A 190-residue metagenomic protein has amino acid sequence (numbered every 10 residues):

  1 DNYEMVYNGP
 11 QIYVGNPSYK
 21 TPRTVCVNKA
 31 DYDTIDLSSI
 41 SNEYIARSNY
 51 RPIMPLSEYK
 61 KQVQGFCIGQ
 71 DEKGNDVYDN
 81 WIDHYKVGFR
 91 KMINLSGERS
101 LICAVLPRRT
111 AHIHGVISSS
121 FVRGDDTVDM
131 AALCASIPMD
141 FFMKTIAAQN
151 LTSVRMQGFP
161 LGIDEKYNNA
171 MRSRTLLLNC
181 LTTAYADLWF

Functional and structural regions predicted by a protein language model:
D1-F190: S-adenosyl-L-methionine
